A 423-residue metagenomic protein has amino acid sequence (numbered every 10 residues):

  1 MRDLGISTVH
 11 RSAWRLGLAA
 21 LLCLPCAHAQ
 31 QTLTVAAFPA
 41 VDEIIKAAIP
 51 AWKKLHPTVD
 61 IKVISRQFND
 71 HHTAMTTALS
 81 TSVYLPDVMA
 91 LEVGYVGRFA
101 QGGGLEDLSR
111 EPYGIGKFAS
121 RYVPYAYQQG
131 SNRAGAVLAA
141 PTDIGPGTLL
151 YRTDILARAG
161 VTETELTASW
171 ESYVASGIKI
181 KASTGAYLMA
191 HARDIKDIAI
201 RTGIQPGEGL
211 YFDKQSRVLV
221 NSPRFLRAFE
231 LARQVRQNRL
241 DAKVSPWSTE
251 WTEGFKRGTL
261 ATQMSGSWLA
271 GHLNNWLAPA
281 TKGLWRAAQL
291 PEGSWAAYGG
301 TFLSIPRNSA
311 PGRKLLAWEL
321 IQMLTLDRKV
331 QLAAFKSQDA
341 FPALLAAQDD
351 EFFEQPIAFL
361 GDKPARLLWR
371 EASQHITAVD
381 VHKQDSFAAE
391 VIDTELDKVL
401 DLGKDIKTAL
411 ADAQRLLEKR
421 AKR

Functional and structural regions predicted by a protein language model:
Q30-A40, V59-I64, D87-V88, L138: Short, well-ordered beta-strand elements
A51-Y122, R158-G160, E165, G254 (+3 more regions): Extracytoplasmic "Venus flytrap"/periplasmic binding protein-like
V93-P146, V174, A182, G203 (+2 more regions): Hinge/lid segment of periplasmic solute-binding proteins
S109-Y122, L166, L188, E208-R227 (+4 more regions): Short, solvent-exposed loop/beta-turn-alpha elements that line the ligand-binding surface or hinge of extracytoplasmic
R133-T142, G147, E171-V218, L260: Extracytoplasmic/periplasmic solute-binding protein
A157, E163, E354, R370-R423: Conserved C-terminal helix/tail region of periplasmic/extracytoplasmic solute-binding proteins
V174-K179, Q215-S245, L290: Glycine-centered hinge/linker elements that transmit conformational signals in sensory and ligand-binding systems
L269-A280, G293-T394: C-terminal lobe and pocket-closing loops of periplasmic/extracytoplasmic Venus-flytrap solute-binding proteins
